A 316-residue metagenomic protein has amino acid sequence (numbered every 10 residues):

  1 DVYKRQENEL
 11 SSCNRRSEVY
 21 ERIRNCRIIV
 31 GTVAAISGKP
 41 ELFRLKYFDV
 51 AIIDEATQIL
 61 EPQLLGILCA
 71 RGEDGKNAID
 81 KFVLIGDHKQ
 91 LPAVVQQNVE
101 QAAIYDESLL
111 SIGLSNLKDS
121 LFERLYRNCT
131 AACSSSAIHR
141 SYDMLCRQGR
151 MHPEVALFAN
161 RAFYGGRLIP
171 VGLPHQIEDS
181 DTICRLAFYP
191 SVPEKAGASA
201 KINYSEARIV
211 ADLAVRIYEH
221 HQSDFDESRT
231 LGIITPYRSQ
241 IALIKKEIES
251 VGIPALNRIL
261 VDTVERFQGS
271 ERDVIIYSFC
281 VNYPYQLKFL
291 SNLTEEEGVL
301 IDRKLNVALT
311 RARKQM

Functional and structural regions predicted by a protein language model:
V2-Y3: Short, small-residue-biased leader/transition segments that mark boundaries at the very start of proteins
E7-I29: Conserved P-loop NTPase mechanochemical-coupling segment
A34-I36, E41-M316: Conserved helicase motor core of SF1/SF2 NTP-dependent helicases
